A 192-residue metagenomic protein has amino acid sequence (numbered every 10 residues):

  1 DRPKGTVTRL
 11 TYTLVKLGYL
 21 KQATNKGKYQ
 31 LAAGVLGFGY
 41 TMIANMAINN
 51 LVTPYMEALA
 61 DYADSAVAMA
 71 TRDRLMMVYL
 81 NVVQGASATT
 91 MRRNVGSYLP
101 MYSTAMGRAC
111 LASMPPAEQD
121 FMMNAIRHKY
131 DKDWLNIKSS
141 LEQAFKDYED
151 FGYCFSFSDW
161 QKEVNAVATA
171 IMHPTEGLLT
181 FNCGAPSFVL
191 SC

Functional and structural regions predicted by a protein language model:
D1-N45, N49: N-terminal helix-turn-helix
L20-Q22, M69-A70, I171: A structural signal for short hydrophobic beta-strand segments in well-ordered beta-sheet cores
N25, R74-L75, G85, P174-E176: Short strand-connecting beta-turns/loops that link adjacent beta-strands
Q30-A125: Amphipathic alpha-helical effector-binding/dimerization core of metabolite-sensing transcriptional regulators
W134-C192: Extended hydrophobic
